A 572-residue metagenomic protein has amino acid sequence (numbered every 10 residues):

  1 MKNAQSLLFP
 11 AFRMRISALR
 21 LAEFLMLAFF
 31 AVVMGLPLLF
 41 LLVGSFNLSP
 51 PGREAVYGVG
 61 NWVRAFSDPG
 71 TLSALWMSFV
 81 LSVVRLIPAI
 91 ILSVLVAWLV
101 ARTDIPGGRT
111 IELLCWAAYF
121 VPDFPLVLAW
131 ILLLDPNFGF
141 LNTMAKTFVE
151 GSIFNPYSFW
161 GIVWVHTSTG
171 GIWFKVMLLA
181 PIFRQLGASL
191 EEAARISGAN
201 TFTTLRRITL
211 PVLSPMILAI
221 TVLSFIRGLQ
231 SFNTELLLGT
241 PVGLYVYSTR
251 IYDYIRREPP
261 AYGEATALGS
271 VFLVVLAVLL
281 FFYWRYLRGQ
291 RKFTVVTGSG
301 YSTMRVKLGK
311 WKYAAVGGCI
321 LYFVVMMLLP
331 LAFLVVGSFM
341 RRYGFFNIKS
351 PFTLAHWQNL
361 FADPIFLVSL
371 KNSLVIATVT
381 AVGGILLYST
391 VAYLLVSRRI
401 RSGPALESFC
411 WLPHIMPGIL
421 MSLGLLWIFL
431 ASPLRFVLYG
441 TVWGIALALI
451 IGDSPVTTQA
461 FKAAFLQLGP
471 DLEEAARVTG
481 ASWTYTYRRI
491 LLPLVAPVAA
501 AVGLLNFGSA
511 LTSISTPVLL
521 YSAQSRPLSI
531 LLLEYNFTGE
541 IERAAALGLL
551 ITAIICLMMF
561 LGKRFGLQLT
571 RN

Functional and structural regions predicted by a protein language model:
M1-I16: Short, Lys/Arg-rich, polar N-terminal cytosolic tail immediately upstream of the first transmembrane signal-anchor
L8, F281-C319: Alpha-helical transmembrane segments of integral membrane proteins
L8-A11, Y57-F66, F352-F361: A short amphipathic helical element positioned immediately N-terminal to and/or at the very start of a transmembrane
A18-P50, A65-R184, V212-N233, L237 (+9 more regions): Membrane-water interface segments at the C-terminal ends of transmembrane alpha-helices in multi-pass inner-membrane
D135, N233-P259, F346-S350, I514-I541: Glycine-rich helix-loop "coupling/hinge" segments at transmembrane-helix boundaries in multipass transporters
L190, R291-M304, L472, A481 (+1 more regions): Short cytosolic juxtamembrane segments of multi-pass membrane proteins
A194-R195, A476: The alpha-helix within a helix-turn-helix
N200, R291-K307, Y343-L360: Juxtamembrane inter-helical linkers in multi-pass membrane proteins
